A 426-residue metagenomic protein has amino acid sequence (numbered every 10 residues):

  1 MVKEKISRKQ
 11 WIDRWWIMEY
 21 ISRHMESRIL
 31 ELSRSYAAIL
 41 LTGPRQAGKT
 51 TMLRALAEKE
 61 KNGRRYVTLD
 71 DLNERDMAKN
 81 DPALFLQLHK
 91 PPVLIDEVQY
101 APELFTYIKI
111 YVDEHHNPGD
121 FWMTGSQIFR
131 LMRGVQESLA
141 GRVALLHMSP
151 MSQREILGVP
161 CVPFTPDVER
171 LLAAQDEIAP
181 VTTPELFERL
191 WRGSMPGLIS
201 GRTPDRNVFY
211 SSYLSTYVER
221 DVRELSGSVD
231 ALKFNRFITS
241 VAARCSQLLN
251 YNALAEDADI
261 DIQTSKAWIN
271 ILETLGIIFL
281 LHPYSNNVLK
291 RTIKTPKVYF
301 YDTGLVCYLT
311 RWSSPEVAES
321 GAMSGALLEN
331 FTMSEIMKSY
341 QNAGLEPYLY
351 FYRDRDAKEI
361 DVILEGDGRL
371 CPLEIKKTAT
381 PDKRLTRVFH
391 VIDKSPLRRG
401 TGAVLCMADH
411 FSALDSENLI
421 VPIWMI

Functional and structural regions predicted by a protein language model:
V2-W16, I128, M132-A243, Q247: Interdomain motor-coupling "hinge/lid" segment immediately C-terminal to the ATP-binding subdomain of NTP-driven enzymes
I17-L32: Pre-Walker A adenine-sensing motif
L41: Hydrophobic anchor at the beta1->P-loop junction of P-loop NTPases
K49: Conserved lysine of the Walker
M52, L56: Hydrophobic positions on the alpha1 helix immediately C-terminal to the Walker A/P-loop
F105-F129, Q136-S138: Conserved catalytic/switch belt of AAA+ P-loop NTPases
I199-L370: Accessory nucleic acid-recognition modules appended to NTPase machines
A408-I426: Domain-level recognition of nuclease-like catalytic cores that cleave nucleotide substrates
